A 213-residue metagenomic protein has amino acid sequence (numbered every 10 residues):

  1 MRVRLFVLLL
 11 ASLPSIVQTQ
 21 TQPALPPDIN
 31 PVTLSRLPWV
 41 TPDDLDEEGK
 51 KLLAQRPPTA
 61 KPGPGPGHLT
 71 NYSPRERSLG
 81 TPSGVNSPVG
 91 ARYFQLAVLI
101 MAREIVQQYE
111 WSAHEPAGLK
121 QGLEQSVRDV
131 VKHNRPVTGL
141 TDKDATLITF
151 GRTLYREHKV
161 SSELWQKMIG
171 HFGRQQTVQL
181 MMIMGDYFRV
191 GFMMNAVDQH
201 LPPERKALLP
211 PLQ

Functional and structural regions predicted by a protein language model:
M1-R4: Positively charged n-region of N-terminal signal peptides that target proteins for export
F6-S15: Bacterial N-terminal signal peptides
Q20-V89, L212-Q213: Mobile cap/lid helix-loop segments that border enzyme active or cofactor-binding sites and regulate substrate access
G67-L79, Q95-A113, V178-N195: N-terminal hydrophobic signal/anchor transmembrane helix of membrane proteins
V89-V131: Mid-length scaffold segments of soluble, non-membrane domains
H133-T141: Acidic/His metal-coordination segments adjacent to aromatic residues that form catalytic metal sites in metalloenzymes
K143-M181: Acidic/histidine-rich alpha-helical segments that form the ligand environment of transition-metal centers
M168-I169, M193-Q213: Acidic, carboxylate-rich catalytic segments that either coordinate divalent cations
